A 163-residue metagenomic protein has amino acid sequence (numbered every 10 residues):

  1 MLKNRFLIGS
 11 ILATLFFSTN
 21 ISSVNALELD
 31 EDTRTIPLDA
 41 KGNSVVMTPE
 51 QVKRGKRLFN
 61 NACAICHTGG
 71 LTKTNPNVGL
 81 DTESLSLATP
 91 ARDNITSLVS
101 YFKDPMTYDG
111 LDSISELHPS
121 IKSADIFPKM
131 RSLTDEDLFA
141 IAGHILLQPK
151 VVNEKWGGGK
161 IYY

Functional and structural regions predicted by a protein language model:
M1-S10: Bacterial N-terminal signal peptides that target proteins for export
F16-S23: C-terminal segment of classical bacterial N-terminal signal peptides
E28-L58: Electrostatic cytochrome c docking/interface patches
G55, F59-G70, I141-I145: The canonical Cys-X-X-Cys-His
T68-Y101, F127: Gly/Gly-Pro-rich "capping" loops immediately C-terminal to redox-active cysteine motifs in periplasmic/lumenal
T74-E83, D104-E136, K160-I161: Axial heme c-ligation environment in periplasmic c-type cytochrome domains
A91-V99, K103, D135-L146: An amphipathic alpha-helix signature
P149-Y163: Short, low-complexity, Pro/Ser/Thr/Gly-rich segments in the mature regions of secreted, periplasmic
